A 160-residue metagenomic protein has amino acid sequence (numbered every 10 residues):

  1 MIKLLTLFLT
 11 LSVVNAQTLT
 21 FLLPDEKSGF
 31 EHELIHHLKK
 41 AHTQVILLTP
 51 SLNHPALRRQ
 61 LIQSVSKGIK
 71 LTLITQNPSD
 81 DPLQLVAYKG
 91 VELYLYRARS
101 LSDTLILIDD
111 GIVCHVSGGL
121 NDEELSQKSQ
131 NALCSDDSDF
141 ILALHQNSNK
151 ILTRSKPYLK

Functional and structural regions predicted by a protein language model:
I2-V14: Sec-dependent N-terminal signal peptides
Q17-H36, K40: Short N-terminal segments immediately surrounding and downstream of signal-peptide cleavage
F21, V113-K160: Signature of lipid phosphatidyltransferase scaffolds
E33-G90: Primarily the HKD phosphodiesterase
L48-S51, I74-N77, Y96-A98, D109 (+2 more regions): Active-site-proximal beta-strand/loop segments in catalytic clefts of secreted hydrolases
H54-L61, D81-L85, D103-T104, H115-V116 (+2 more regions): Extracytoplasmic/secreted cell-surface and envelope-processing proteins
L71, L93, V113: Hydrophobic anchor at the start of a short beta-strand that flanks the dinucleotide cofactor-binding loop
P82-T104, D109: Structural recognition of alpha->loop->beta junctions
